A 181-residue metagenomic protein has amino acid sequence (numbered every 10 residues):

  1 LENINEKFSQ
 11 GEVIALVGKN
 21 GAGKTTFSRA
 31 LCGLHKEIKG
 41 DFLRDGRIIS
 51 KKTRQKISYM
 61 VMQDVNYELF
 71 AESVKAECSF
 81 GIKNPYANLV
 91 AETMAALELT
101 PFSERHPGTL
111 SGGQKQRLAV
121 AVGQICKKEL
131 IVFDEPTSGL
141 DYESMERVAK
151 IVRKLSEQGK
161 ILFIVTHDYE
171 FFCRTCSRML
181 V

Functional and structural regions predicted by a protein language model:
V17-K19: The feature captures the beta-strand-to-loop junction immediately N-terminal to the Walker
C32: Helix-to-loop junction immediately C-terminal to a conserved catalytic motif
G40-R54: Conserved ABC transporter NBD signature motif
A87-F102: Conserved ABC ATPase "signature" region
H106-L110: Conserved ABC ATPase signature
I131-D134: Catalytic Walker B motif of ABC-type/P-loop ATPase nucleotide-binding domains
T166-H167: H-loop/switch region of ABC-family ATPase nucleotide-binding domains
